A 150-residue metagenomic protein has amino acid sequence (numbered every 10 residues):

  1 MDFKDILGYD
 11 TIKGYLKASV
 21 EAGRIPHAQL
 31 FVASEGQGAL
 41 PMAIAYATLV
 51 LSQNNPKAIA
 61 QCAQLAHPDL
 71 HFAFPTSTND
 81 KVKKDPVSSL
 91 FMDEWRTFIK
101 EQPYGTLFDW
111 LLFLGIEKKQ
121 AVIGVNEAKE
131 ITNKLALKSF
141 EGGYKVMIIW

Functional and structural regions predicted by a protein language model:
D2-W150: Clamp-loader machinery-focused feature within the broader ASCE/P-loop NTPase space
